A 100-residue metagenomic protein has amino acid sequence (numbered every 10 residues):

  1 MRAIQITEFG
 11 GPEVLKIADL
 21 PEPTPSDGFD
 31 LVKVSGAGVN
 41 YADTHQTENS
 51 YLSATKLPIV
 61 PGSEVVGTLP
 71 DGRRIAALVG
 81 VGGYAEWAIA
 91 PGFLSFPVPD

Functional and structural regions predicted by a protein language model:
M1-R2: Extreme N-terminal starter segment of soluble prokaryotic enzymes
Q5-E8, E48: Residue-level signal for short segments within beta-strands and strand-turn junctions of well-structured beta-sheet
G10-I17, Y41-D43, A85: Short N-terminal binding/cap micro-motifs at the start of the first secondary-structure element
P21-V39, E48-I89, L94-F96: Glycine-rich beta-strand-centered segment in the early N-terminal region that forms part of a ligand/cofactor-binding
D100: A glycine-rich, Thr/Ser-enriched phosphate-binding loop motif common to dinucleotide/cofactor-binding enzymes
